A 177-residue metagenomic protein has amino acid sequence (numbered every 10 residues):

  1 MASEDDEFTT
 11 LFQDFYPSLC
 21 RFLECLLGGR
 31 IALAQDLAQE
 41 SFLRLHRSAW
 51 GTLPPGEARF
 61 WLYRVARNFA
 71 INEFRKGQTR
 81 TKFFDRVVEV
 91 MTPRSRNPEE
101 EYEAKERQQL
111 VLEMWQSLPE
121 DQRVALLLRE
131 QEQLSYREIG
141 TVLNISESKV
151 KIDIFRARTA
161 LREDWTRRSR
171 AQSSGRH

Functional and structural regions predicted by a protein language model:
M1-T10, C20-E40, W50-G56, R170: Short, charged helix-capping/linker segments at alpha-helix termini
Y16, C20, F42, P119 (+2 more regions): C-terminal flanking helix
L19, L23-E24, A49, L62 (+1 more regions): Hydrophobic-face residues of short alpha-helical interaction/recognition segments
D36-L43, R47, G56-N68: Structural recognition of an alpha-helix C-terminal capping motif at a helix-to-coil junction
R64-D85, A104, R156, R167: Arg/Lys-rich amphipathic alpha helix in sigma70-family domain 2
R67, R137, L143-R170: DNA-recognition helix of helix-turn-helix
N72, R80-Q108, S135, G175: Internal acidic/polar
Q116, E120-V124, E132-K149: Helix-turn-helix DNA-binding module
